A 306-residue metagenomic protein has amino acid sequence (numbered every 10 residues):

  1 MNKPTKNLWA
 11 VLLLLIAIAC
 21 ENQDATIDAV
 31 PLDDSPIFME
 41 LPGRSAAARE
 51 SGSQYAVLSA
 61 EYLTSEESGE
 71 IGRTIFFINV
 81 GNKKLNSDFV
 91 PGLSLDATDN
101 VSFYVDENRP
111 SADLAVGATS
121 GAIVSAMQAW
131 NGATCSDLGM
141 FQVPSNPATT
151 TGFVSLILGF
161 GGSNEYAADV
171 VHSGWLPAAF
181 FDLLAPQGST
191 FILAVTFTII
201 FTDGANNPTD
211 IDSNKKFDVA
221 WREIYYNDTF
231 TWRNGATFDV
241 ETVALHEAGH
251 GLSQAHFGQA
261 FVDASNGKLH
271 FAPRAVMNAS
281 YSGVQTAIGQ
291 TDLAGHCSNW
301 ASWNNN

Functional and structural regions predicted by a protein language model:
N2-W9: Bacterial N-terminal signal peptides that target proteins for export
I16-A19: C-terminal motif of bacterial Sec signal peptides marking the signal peptidase cleavage site
N22-A115, V195-K216: Disordered inhibitory propeptide/activation segment of secreted metzincin zinc metalloprotease zymogens, centered on
T98, V219-W221, A272, T291: Short, solvent-exposed loop/turn segments at the edges of secondary structure
Y104-D106, N227, N278, C297: Residue-level detector of conserved, well-ordered beta-strand and adjacent loop positions that form binding/recognition
T119-L245, A255, Q259-A264: Metzincin-family zinc-dependent endopeptidase catalytic domain
W232, T237-C297: The catalytic-center signature of Zn2+-dependent metalloproteases
N305-N306: Short, solvent-exposed mixed-charge patches
